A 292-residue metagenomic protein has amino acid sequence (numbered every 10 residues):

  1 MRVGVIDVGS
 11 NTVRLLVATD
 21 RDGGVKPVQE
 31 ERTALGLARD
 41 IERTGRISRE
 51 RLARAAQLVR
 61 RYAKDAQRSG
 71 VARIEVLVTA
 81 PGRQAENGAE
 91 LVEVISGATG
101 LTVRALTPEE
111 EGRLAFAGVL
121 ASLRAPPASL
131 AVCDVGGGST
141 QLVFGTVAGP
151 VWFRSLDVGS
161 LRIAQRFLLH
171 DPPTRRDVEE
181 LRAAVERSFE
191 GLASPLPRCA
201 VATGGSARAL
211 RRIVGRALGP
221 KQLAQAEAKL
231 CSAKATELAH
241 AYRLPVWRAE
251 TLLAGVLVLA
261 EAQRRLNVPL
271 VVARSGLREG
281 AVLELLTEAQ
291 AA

Functional and structural regions predicted by a protein language model:
M1-R32: Early-domain small/polar-rich strand-loop-helix modules and first-structured segments of the mature chain
M1-V3, V17-D20, L35, D40-V71 (+2 more regions): Helical "lid/coupling" subdomains associated with nucleotide-phosphate turnover
G9-N11, R68-V71, A89, G136-G138: Short flexible coil/turn linkers enriched for glycine and charged/polar residues that connect secondary-structure
S10-T12, T79, G136-L142, G205: Ser/Thr-glycine-rich phosphate-binding loops at phosphate-binding pockets of nucleotides, nucleotide cofactors
V13, V25, T140, P150-V151: Hydrophobic residues embedded in beta-strands of well-ordered beta-sheets
V76: Dinucleotide-binding Rossmann-like beta1-alpha1 core, especially the glycine-rich loop that anchors the ADP
